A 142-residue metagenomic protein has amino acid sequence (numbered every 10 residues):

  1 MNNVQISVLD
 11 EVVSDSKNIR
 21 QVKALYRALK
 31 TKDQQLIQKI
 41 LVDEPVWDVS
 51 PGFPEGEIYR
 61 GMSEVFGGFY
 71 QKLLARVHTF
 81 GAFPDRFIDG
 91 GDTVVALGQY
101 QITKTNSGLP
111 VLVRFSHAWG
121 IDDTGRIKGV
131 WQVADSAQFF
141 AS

Functional and structural regions predicted by a protein language model:
M1-D43: Short, low-complexity N-terminal intrinsically disordered segments enriched in polar/charged residues
M1-K17, G67-S142: A beta-strand edge to alpha-helix "cap/lid" segment located at domain peripheries
V12-D15, R27, E55, Y59 (+1 more regions): A generic helix-loop boundary/linker signal
L29, Q35, G52, T103-T105: Hydrophobic alpha-helical elements and their junctions with loops/disorder across both membrane and soluble proteins
Q34-D92: A solvent-exposed, acidic/Ser-Thr-rich amphipathic alpha-helical stretch
